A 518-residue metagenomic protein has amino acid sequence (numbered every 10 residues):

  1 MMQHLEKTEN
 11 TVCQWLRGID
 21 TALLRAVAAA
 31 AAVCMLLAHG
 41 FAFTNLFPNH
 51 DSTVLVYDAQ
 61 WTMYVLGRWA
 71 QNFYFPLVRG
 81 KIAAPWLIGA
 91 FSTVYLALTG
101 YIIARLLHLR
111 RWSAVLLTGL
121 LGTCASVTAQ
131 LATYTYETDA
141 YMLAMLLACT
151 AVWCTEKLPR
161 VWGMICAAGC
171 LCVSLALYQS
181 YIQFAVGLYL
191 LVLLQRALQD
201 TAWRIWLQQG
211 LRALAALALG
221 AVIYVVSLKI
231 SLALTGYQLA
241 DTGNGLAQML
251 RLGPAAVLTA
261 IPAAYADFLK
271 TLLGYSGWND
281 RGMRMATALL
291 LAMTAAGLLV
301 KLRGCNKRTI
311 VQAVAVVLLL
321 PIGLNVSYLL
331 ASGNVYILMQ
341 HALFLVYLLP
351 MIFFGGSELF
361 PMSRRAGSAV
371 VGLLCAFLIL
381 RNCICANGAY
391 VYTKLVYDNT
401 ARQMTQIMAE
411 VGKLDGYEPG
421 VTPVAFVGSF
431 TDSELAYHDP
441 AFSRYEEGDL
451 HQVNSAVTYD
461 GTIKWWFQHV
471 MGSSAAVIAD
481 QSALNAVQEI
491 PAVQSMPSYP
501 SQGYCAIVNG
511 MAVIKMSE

Functional and structural regions predicted by a protein language model:
M2-V65, W69-L117, W206, G210 (+6 more regions): Intrinsically disordered, polar/acidic, low-complexity terminal segments
A32, G119-G122, G304-L329, F377: Transmembrane alpha-helix segments characteristic of polytopic inner-membrane glycan-assembly/cell-envelope
H39, G210-T287, N325: Membrane-lumen/periplasm interface segments of specific transmembrane helices in polyprenyl phosphate-linked
Y64, R68, S92-V94, S113-E156 (+5 more regions): Membrane-interface micro-motifs in multi-pass membrane enzymes
Y101, K270-I310: Hydrophobic, aromatic-rich transmembrane alpha-helices and their immediate juxtamembrane boundary segments
A148-M164, R196-W203: Membrane-interface transmembrane helices that cradle and orient dolichyl/undecaprenyl
G163-Q179, F184-A185, L190: Membrane-interface alpha helices of multi-pass inner-membrane proteins
F184-A218: Perimembrane helix-loop-helix junctions
